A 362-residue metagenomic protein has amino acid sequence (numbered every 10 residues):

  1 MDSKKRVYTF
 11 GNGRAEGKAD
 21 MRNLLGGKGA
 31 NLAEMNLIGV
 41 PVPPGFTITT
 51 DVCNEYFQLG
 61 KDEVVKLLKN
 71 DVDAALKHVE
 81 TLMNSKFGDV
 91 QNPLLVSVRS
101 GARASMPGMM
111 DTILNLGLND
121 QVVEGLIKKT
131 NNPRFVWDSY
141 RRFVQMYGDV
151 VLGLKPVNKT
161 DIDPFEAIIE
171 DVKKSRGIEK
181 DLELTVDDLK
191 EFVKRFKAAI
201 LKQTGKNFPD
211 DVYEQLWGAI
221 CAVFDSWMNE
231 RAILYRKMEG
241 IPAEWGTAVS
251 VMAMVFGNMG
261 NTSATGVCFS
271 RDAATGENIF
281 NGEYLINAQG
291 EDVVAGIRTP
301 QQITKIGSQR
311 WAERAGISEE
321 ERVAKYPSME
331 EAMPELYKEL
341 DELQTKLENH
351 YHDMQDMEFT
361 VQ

Functional and structural regions predicted by a protein language model:
M1-Q362: Nucleotide/phosphate-binding sheet-loop regions of phosphoryl- and nucleotidyl-transfer enzymes
